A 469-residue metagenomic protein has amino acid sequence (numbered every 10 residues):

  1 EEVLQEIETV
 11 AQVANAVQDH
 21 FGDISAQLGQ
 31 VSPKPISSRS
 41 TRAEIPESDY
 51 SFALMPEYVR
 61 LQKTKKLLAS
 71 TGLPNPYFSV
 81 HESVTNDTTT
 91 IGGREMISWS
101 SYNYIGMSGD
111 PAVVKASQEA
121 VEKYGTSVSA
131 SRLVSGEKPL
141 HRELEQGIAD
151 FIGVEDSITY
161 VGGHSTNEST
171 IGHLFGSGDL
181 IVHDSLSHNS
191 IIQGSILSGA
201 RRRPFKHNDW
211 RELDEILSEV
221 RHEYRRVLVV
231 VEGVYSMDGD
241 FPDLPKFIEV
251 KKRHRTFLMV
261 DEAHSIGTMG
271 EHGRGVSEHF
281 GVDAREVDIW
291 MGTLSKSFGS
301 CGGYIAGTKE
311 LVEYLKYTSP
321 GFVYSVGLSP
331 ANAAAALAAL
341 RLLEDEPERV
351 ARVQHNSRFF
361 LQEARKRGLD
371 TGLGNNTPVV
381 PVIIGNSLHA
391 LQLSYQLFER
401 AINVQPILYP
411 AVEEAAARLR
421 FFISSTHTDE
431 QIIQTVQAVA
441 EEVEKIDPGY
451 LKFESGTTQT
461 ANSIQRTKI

Functional and structural regions predicted by a protein language model:
Q5-Q27, P111, K115-E119, K123 (+4 more regions): PLP-dependent enzyme catalytic core of the Aspartate aminotransferase-like
A16-Y124, T256: N-terminal "arm"/small-domain region of PLP-dependent enzymes with the aminotransferase-like
Y77, A351-F360, R367-A401, A411 (+3 more regions): Conserved PLP-binding catalytic core of the aspartate aminotransferase-like
K115, E119-G162: Conserved N-terminal alpha-helix of the aminotransferase class I/II PLP-enzyme fold
T170-N189: Conserved PLP-anchoring active-site segment centered on the Schiff-base-forming lysine
R203, H207-V260: Active-site phosphate-binding strand-loop segment of PLP-dependent enzymes
H254-F257, H264, M269-N376, N386-L388: Active-site C-terminal subdomain of aminotransferase-like
